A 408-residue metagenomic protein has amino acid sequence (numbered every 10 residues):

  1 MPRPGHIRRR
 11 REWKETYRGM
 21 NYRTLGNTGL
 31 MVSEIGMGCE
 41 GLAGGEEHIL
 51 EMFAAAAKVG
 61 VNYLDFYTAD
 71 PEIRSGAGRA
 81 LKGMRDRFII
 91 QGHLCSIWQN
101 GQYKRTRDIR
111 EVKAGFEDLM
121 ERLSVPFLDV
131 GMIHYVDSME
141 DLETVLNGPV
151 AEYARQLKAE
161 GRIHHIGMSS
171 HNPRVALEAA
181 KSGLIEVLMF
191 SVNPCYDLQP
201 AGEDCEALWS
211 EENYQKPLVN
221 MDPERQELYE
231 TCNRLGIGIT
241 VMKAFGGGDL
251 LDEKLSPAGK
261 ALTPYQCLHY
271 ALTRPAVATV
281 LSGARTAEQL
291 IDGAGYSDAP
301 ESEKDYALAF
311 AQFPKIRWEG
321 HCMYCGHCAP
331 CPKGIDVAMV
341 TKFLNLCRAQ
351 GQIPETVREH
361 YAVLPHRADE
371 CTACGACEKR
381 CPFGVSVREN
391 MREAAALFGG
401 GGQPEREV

Functional and structural regions predicted by a protein language model:
P2-L94, P126, Y153, A159: N-terminal binding-site loop/beta-alpha segment at the start of enzyme catalytic domains that lines or forms
L25, M37, A56, L64 (+12 more regions): Conserved, mostly hydrophobic/aromatic
I35-H48, L94-K113, M139, E143 (+1 more regions): Active-site mouth loops of central-metabolism enzymes
L42-E47, D65-S75, I97-Q99, T106-R107 (+4 more regions): Acidic-and-aromatic substrate-binding clefts and catalytic sites of carbohydrate-active enzymes
G44-A56, R107-S124, S170-E178, L262-Y270: Short, acidic/polar
D118-L142: Active-site groove signature of glycoside hydrolases
V136-M339, A349-V363, E389: Beta/alpha (TIM)-barrel catalytic core signal, keyed to glycine-rich beta->alpha loops juxtaposed to Asp/Glu that bind
A349-A376, G400-V408: Short Fe-S-cluster ligation motifs
